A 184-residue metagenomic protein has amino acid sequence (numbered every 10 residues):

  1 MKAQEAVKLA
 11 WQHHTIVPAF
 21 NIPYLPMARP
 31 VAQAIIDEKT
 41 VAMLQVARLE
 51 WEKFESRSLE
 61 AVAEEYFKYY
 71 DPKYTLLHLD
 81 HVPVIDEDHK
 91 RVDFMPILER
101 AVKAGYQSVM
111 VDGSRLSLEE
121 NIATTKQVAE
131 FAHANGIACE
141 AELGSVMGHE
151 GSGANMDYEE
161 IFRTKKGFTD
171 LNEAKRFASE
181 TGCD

Functional and structural regions predicted by a protein language model:
A3-Q12, L25-E50, S56-K73, I85 (+1 more regions): Alpha/beta enzyme core
